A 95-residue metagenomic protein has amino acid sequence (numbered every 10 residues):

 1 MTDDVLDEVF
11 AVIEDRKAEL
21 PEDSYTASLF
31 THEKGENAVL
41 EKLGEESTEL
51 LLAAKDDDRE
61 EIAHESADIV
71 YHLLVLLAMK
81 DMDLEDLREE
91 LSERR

Functional and structural regions predicted by a protein language model:
M1-E65, V70-R95: Flexible "arm" and connector segments at domain edges
